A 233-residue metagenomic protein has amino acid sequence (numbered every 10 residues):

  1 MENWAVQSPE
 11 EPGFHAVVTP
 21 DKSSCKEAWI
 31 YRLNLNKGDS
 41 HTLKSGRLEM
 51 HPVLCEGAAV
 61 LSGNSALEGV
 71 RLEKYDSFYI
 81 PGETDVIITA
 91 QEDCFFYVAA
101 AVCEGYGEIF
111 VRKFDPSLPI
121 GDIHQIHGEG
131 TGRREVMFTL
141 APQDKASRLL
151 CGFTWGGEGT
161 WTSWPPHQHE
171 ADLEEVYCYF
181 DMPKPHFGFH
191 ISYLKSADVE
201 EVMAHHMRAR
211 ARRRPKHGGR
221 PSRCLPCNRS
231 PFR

Functional and structural regions predicted by a protein language model:
E2-E10: Non-transmembrane, aqueous-exposed alpha-helical and coiled segments at domain scale
P9-S40, E129-Y177: A short glycine-rich, His/Asp/Glu-containing loop-to-beta-strand
K22, W29-V98: Extended, compositionally biased flexible segments
H41-G46, S163-H169, H205, R223-L225: Short histidine-centered beta-strand/loop micro-motifs that create catalytic or ligand/metal-coordination sites
G46-S65, A171-A209: Glycine- and acidic-residue-biased ligand/ion/polar-headgroup-sensing regions
L72-Q91, A99-A101, A204-R229: Conserved metal-binding segment of the jelly-roll/cupin
E73-G130: Hydrophobic alpha-helical segments and helix pairs
Y177-F180, C224-R233: A short beta-strand-loop micro-motif that forms or neighbors metal/cofactor- and ligand-binding patches at active-site
